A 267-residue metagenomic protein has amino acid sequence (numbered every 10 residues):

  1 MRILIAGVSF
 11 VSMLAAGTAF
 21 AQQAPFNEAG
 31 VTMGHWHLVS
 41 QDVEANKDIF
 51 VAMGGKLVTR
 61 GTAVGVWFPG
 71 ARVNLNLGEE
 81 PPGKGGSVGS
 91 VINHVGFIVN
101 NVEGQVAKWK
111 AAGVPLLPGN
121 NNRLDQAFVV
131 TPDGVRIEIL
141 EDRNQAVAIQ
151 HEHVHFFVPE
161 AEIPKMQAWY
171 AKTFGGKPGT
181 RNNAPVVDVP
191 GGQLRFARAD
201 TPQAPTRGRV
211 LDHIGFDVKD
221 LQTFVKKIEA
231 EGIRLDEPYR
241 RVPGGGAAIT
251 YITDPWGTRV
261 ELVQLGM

Functional and structural regions predicted by a protein language model:
M1-R2: N-terminal secretory signal peptides that target proteins for export/translocation
I5-T18: Bacterial N-terminal signal peptides
F20-E28, V106-V158, G179-V189, Q193-R198 (+3 more regions): Vicinal oxygen chelate
N27-G61, V66: Mature N-terminal segment immediately following signal peptide/propeptide cleavage in secreted/periplasmic
V31-D42, V66-W67, K84-K108, D125-V130 (+4 more regions): Vicinal oxygen chelate
Q41-L57, G104-A112, A161-P178, A230: Amphipathic alpha-helical segments
I49-F50, G55-V58, V64-V66, V95 (+1 more regions): Acidic (E/D-rich), amphipathic helical modules within compact regulatory domains
A63-L75, A184-R195: C-terminal "cap" of GNAT-fold acetyltransferases
